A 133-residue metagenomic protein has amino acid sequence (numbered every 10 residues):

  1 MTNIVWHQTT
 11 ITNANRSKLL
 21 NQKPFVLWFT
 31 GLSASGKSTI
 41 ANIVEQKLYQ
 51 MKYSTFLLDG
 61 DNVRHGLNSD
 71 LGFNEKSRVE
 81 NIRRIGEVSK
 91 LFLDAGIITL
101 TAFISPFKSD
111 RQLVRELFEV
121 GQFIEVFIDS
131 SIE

Functional and structural regions predicted by a protein language model:
M1-L27: Extreme N-terminal, non-catalytic leader segments that precede Walker-type/kinase nucleotide-binding cores
N13-N15, I43, G86-E87, R111-L113: A generic local structural motif
P24-V26, S54, I98-L100: Residue-level preference for the first positions of well-ordered beta-strands
S33: The conserved Walker
K37: Conserved lysine of the Walker
N42-K90, D94: Conserved substrate/cofactor phosphate-moiety recognition/catalytic segment in nucleotide-dependent phosphotransferases
G66-F73, S89-E133: ATP-dependent NMP and nucleoside kinases share a basic, alpha-helical "lid"
